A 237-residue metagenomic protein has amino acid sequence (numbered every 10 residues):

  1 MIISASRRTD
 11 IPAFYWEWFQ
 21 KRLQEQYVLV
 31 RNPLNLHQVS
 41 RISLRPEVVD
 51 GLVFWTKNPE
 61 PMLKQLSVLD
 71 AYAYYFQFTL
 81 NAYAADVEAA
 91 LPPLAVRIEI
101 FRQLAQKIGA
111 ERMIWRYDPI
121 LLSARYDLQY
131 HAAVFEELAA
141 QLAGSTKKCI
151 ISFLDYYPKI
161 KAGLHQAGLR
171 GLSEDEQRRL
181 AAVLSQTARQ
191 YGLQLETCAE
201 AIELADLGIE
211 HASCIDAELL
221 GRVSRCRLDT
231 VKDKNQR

Functional and structural regions predicted by a protein language model:
M1-V87, L94, E99-A110: Conserved Radical SAM active-site core
R8-D10, K57, T79-Y83, D118-I120 (+2 more regions): Active-site beta-loop-alpha junctions enriched in small/polar residues
L63-K64, K161, L207: Short glycine-/acidic-enriched loop or helix-start segments at secondary-structure transitions that form or flank
Y83-L91, P119-Q129, L164-L172: Surface-exposed cleft-lining segments at the edges of enzyme active sites
L91-L94, G163-Q166, I209-D216: Short, surface-exposed amphipathic charged segments that create phosphate/polyanion-binding patches used for binding
V96-G163, A182-A199: Conserved C-terminal portion of the radical SAM core fold that forms the substrate/S-adenosylmethionine-binding
Q177-R237: C-terminal accessory extensions appended to soluble enzyme cores
